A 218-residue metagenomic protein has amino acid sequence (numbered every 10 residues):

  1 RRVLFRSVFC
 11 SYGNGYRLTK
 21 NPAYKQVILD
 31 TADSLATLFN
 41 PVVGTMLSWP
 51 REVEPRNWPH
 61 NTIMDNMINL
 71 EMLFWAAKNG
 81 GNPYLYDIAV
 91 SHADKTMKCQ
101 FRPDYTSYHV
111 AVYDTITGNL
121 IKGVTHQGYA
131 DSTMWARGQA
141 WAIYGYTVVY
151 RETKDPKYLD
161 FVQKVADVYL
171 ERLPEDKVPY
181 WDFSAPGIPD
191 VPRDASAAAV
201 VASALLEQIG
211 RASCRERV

Functional and structural regions predicted by a protein language model:
R1-R217: Glycan-recognition and catalytic cores of secretory/periplasmic carbohydrate-active enzymes
